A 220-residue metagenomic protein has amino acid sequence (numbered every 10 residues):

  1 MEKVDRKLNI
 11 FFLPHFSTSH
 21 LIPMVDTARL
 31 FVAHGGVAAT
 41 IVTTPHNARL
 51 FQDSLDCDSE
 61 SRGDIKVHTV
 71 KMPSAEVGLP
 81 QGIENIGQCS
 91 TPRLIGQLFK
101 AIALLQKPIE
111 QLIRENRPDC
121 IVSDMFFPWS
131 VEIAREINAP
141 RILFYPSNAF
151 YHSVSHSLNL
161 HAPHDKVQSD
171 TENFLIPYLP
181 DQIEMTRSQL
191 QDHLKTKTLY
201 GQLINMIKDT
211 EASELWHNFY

Functional and structural regions predicted by a protein language model:
M1-Y220: Glycosyltransferase specificity loop/lid
